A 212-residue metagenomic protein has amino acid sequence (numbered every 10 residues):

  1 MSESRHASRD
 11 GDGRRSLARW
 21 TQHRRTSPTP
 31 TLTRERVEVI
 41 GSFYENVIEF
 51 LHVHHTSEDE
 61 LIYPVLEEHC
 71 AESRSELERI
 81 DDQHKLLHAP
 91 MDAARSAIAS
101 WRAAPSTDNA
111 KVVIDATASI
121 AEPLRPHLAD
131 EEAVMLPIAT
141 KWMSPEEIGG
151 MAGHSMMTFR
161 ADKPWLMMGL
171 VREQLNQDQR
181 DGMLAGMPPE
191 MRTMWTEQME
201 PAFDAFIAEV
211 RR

Functional and structural regions predicted by a protein language model:
M1-R212: Small-residue-biased structural context
